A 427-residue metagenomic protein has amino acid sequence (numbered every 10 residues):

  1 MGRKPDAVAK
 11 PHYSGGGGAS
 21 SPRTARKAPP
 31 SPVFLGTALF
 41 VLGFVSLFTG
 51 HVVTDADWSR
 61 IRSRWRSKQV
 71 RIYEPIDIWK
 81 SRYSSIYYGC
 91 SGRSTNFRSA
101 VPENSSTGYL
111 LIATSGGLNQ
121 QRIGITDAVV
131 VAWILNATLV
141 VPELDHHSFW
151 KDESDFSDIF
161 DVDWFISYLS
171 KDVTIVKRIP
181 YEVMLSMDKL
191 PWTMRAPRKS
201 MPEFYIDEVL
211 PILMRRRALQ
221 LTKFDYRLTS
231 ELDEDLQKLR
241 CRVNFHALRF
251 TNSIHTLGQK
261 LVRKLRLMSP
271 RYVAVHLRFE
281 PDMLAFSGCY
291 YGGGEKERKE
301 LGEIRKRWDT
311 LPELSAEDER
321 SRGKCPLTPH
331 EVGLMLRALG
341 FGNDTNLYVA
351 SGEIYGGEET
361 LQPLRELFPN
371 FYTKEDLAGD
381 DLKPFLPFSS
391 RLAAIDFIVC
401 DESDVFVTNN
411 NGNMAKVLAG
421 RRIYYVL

Functional and structural regions predicted by a protein language model:
G2-L427: N-terminal targeting/anchoring "stem" of glycan-biosynthesis enzymes
